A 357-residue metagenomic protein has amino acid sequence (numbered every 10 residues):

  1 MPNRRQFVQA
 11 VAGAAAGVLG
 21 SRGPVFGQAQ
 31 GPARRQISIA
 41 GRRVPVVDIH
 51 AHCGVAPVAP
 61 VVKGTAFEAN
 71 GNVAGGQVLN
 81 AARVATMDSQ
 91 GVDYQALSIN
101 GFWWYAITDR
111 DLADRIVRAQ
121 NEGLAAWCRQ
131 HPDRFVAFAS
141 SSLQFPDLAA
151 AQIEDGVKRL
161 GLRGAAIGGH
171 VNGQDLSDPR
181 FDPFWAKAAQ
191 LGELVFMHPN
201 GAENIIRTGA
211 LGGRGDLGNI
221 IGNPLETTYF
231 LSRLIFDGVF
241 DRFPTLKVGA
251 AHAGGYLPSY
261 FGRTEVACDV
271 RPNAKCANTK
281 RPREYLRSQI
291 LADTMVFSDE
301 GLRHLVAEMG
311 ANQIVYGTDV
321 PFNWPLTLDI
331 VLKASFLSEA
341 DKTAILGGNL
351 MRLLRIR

Functional and structural regions predicted by a protein language model:
P2-P45, I49, V55-Y94, E122-Q130 (+7 more regions): Mid-to-C-terminal alpha-helical segments outside catalytic/metal-binding sites
I39-A40, A189, R242, E284 (+1 more regions): Short, flexible hinge/linker loops that cap or flank conserved catalytic cores
R43, H52-V78, I107-T108, D114 (+2 more regions): Active-site gating loops and adjacent loop-to-helix segments of metal-dependent hydrolytic enzymes
V47-A51, Q95-L97, A137-A139, A165-I167 (+4 more regions): Hydrophobic faces of well-ordered beta-strands that scaffold small-molecule active sites in alpha/beta enzyme cores
V73-Q77, Y105, L143-A149, N172-P179 (+3 more regions): Acidic-and-aromatic substrate-binding clefts and catalytic sites of carbohydrate-active enzymes
D93-G238: Active-site gating/metal-coordination segments in enzymes
P132-A137, G161-R163, P244, E284-S288 (+1 more regions): Short, surface-exposed connector motifs at secondary-structure boundaries
F236-G238, P244-P282: Aromatic-lined glycan-binding groove of carbohydrate-active enzymes
